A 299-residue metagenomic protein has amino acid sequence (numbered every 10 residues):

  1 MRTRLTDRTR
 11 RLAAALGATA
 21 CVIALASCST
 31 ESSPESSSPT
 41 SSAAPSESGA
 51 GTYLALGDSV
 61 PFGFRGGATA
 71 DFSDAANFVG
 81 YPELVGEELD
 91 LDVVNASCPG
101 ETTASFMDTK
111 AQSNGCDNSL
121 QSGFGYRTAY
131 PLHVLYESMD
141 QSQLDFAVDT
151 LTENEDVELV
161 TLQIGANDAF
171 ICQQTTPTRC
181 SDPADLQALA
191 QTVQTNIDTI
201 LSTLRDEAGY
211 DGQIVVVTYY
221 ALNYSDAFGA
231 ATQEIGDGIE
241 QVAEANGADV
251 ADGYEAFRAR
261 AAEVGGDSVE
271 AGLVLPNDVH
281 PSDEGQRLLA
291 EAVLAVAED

Functional and structural regions predicted by a protein language model:
R2-L16: Bacterial N-terminal signal peptides that target proteins for export
I23-S27: C-terminal motif of bacterial Sec signal peptides marking the signal peptidase cleavage site
C28-S38: Bacterial lipoprotein signal-peptidase II cleavage site
T40-N118: Serine-esterase "nucleophile elbow" of acetyl-processing enzymes
T52-G57, P61-G63, D92-S97, E158-Q163 (+3 more regions): Structural recognition of the beta-strand scaffold that forms the well-ordered cores of secreted hydrolase catalytic
F62-G66, G115-Q187: Oxyanion-hole/transition-state-stabilizing segment in secreted/luminal serine hydrolases and related acyltransferases
Q163-D168, P177, I200-Q233: Active-site segments of SGNH/GDSL-like serine hydrolases that catalyze O-acetyl group transfer/hydrolysis on lipids
Y219-D299: Catalytic His-Asp segment of secreted/periplasmic serine-dependent ester chemistry enzymes
